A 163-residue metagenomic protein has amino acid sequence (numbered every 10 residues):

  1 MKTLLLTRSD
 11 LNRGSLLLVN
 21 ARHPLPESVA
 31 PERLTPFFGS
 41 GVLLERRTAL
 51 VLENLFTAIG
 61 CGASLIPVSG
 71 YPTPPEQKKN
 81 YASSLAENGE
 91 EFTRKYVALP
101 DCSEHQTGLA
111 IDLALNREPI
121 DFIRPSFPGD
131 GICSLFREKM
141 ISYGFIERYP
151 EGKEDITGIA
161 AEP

Functional and structural regions predicted by a protein language model:
M1-G70, P74-P163: Extracytoplasmic cell-surface/polysaccharide-interacting catalytic and binding patches
